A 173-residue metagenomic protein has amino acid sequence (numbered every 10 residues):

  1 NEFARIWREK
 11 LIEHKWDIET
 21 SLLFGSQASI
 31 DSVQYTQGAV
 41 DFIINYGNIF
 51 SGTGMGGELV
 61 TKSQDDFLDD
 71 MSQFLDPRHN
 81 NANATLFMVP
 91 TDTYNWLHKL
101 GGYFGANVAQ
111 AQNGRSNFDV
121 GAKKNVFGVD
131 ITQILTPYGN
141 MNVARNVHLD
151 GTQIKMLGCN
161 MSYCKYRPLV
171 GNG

Functional and structural regions predicted by a protein language model:
N1-I43, D76-W96: Long, contiguous amphipathic alpha-helices that act as assembly "spine/axial" helices in icosahedral shell and virion
R5-R8, V60-L68, V89-P90, N160: Alpha-helix initiation/capping motif
I6, I12, I18, I30 (+6 more regions): Weak global preference for isoleucine
T36-A82: Short alpha-helix-to-loop micro-motif enriched in aromatics/charged/Gly
D69-G173: Extended oligomerization regions of viral-like shell subunits
